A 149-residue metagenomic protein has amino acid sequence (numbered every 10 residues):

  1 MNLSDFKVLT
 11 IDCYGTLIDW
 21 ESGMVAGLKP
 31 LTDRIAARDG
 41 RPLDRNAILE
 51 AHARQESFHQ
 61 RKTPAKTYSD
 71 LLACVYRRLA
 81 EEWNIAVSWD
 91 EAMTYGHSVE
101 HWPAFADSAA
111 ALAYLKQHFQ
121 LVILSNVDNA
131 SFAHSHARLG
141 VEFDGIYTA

Functional and structural regions predicted by a protein language model:
L3-A106, D128: N-terminal helical cap/lid subdomain that shapes the substrate entry/recognition surface in HAD-like hydrolases
S4, Q117, V141: Structured loop/turn residues at beta-strand edges in well-structured enzyme cores
G23-A26, H136-G140: Short, glycine/charged-enriched secondary-structure capping and boundary segments
N46-L49, E142-A149: A short, structured active-site edge motif that brings together acidic residues
W89-P103, S108-A137, I146-A149: Substrate-recognition element of Asp-dependent hydrolases with the DxDx(T/V) motif
